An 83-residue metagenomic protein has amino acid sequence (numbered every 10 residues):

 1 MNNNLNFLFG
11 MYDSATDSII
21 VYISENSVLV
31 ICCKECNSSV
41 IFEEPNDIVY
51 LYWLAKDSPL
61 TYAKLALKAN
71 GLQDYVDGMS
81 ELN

Functional and structural regions predicted by a protein language model:
N2-E35: Short, charged/polar N-terminal "headpieces" of proteins
D17, N37, S58, G71-L72: Short, flexible coil/linker elements and helix-boundary hinge sites characteristic of intrinsically disordered
C32-P45, L51: Acidic, low-complexity, intrinsically disordered interaction modules
D47, T61-A63: Phospho-regulatory, low-complexity terminal regions
L54, L60-T61, Y75: Mixed-charge (acidic/basic) macromolecular-recognition segments
A63-A69: Short coil/turn segments at secondary-structure boundaries
G71-N83: Amphipathic protein-protein interaction modules
